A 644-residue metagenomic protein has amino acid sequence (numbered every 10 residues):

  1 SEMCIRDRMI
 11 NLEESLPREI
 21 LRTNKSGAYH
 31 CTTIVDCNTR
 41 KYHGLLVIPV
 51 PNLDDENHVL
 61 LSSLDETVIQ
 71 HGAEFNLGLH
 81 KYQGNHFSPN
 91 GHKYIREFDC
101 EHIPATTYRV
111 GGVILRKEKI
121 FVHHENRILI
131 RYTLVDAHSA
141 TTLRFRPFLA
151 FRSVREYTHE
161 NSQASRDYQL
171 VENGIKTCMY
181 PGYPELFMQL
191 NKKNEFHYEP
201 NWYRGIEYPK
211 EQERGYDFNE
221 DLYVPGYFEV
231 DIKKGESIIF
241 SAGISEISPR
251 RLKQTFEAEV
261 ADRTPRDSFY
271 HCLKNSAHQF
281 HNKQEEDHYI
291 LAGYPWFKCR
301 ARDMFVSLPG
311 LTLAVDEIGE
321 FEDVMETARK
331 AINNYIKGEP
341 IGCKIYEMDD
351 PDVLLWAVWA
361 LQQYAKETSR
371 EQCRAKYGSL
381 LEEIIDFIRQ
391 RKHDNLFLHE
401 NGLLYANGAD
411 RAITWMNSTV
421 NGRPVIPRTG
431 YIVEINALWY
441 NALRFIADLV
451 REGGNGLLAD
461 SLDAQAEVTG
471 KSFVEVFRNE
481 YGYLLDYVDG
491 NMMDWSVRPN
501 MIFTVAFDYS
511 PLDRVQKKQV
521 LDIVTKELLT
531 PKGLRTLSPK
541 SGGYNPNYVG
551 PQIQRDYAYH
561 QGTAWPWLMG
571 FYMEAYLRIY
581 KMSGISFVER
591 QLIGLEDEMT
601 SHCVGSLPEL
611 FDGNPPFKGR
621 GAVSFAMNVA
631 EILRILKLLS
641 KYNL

Functional and structural regions predicted by a protein language model:
S1, R6-P265, F269, P295 (+6 more regions): Terminal accessory carbohydrate-recognition/targeting modules of carbohydrate-active enzymes
N76-I103, V110-G112, Q390, D522-K532 (+4 more regions): Non-catalytic C-terminal accessory modules of carbohydrate-active enzymes
D136-A137, T158-N161, L170, I232-K234 (+8 more regions): Aromatic-rich carbohydrate-recognition surfaces in CAZymes
F196-V230, W415-I432, K540-Y557: Glycine-rich phosphate/pyrophosphate-binding loop and adjacent beta-alpha nucleotide/cofactor-binding cores
R250, Y364-K376, F445-S461, V515 (+1 more regions): Inter-helical turn/loop segments and adjacent helix faces that build the functional surface of alpha-helical bundle
H271, R389, H393-H399, Y440-D522 (+3 more regions): Catalytic cores of carbohydrate-active enzymes
N275-K283, E326-N334, D597-V604: Glycine-rich, acidic and aromatic/proline-enriched surface loops and short helix-turn segments that act as binding
H278-C299, K337-W356, A360, Y364-E367 (+4 more regions): Carbohydrate-binding/catalytic loop surfaces
